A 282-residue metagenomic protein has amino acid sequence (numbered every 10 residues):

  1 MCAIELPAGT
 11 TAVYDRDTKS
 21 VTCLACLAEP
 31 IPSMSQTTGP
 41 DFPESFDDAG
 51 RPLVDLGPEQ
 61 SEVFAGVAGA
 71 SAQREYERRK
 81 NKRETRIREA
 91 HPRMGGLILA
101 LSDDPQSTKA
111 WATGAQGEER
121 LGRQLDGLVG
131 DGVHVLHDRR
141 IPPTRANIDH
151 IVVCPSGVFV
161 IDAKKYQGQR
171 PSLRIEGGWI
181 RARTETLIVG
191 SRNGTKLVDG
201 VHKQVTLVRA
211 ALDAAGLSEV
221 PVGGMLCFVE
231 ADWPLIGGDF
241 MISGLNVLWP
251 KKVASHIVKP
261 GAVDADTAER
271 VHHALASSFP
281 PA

Functional and structural regions predicted by a protein language model:
M1-T11: Small Cys/His zinc-coordinating "RING-like" fingers
A3-E5, D17-S20, L24-R145, K164-R174 (+1 more regions): Surface-exposed interaction regions that form or flank ligand-binding interfaces
G9, A146-D149: Short beta-alpha junctions and helix-cap segments that line functional grooves
H150-V152, G157-K165, Q204: Conserved catalytic cores of phosphodiester-cleaving nucleases, focusing on short active-site segments
